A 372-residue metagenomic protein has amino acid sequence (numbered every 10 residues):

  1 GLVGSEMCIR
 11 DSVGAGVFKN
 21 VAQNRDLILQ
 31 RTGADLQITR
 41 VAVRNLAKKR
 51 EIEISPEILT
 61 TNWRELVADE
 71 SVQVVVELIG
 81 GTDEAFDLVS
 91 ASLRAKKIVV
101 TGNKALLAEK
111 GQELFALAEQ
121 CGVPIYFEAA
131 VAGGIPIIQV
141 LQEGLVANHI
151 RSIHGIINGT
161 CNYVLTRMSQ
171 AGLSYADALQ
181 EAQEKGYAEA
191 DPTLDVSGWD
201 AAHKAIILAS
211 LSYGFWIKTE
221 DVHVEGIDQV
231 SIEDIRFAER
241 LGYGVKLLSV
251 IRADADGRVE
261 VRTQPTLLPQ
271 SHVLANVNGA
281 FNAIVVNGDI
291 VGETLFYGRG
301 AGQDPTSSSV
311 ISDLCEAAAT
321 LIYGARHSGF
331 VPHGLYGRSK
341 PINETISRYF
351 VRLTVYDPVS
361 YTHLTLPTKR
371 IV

Functional and structural regions predicted by a protein language model:
L2-D11, T362-T368: Conserved small/polar residues in nucleotide/adenosyl-binding loops
S5-E6, R10-R94: N-terminal glycine-/serine-/threonine-rich beta1-alpha1-beta2 phosphate-ribose binding loop of Rossmann-like
L93-E109: ADP-ribose/adenylate-binding Rossmann-like module
K104-I125: Rossmann-fold NAD(P)-binding glycine/threonine-rich loop
G122, Y126-A188, D195, W199-D200: Rossmann-like NAD(P)H-binding beta-loop-alpha module
D177-N276, F281-A283: Substrate-binding/catalytic subdomain of NAD(P)-dependent oxidoreductase enzymes
N287-A325: C-terminal catalytic subdomain
S309, L314-R370: A conserved regulatory-domain signal marking ACT and ACT-like small-molecule sensing domains and adjacent regulatory
